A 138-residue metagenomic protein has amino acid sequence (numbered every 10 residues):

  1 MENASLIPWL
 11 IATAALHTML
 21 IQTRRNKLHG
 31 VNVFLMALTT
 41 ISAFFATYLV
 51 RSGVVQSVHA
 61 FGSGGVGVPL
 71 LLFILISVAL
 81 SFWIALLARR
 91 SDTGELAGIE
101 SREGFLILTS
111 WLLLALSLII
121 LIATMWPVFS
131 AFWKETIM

Functional and structural regions predicted by a protein language model:
M1-Q56, G64-T93, R102-K134, M138: Hydrophobic cores of alpha-helical transmembrane segments in multi-pass integral membrane proteins
L96-A97: Hydrophobic, small-residue-rich membrane helices and short re-entrant helix-turn-helix hairpins that build
